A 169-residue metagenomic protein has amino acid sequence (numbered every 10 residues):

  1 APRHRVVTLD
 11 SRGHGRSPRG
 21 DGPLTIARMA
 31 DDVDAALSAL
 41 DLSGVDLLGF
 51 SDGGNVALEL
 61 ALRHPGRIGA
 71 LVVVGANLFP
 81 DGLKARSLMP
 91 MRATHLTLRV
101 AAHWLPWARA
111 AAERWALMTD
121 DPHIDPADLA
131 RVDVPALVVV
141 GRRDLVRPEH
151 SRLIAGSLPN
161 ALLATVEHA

Functional and structural regions predicted by a protein language model:
A1-V6: Short amphipathic alpha-helix adjacent to the substrate-entry channel of hydrolases
V7-L48: Active-site loop/oxyanion-hole signature of alpha/beta-hydrolase fold enzymes
N55-R63, G69-L98: Flexible "cap/lid" loop of the alpha/beta hydrolase fold
E113-D128, V134: Active-site nucleophile elbow and catalytic-triad environment of alpha/beta-hydrolase enzymes
V132, V138-V140: Short beta-strand/loop motif that positions the catalytic acidic residue of the alpha/beta-hydrolase fold
R142-D144, H168-A169: Acidic beta-to-alpha connecting loop that harbors the catalytic carboxylate
L145-H150: Conserved alpha/beta-hydrolase "acid-adjacent" motif
S157-H168: Catalytic histidine neighborhood in serine/cysteine hydrolases with alpha/beta-hydrolase-type architecture
